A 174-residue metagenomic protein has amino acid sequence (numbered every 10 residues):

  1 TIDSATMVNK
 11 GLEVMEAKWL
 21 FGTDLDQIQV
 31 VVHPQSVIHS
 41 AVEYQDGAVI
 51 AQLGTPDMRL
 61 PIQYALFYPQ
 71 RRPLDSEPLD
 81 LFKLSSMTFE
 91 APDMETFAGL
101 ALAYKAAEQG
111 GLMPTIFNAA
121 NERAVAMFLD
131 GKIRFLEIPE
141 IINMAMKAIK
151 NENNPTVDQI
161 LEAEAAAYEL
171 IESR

Functional and structural regions predicted by a protein language model:
T1-R174: Catalytic, metal-anchored helix/loop core of enzyme active sites in primary metabolism
